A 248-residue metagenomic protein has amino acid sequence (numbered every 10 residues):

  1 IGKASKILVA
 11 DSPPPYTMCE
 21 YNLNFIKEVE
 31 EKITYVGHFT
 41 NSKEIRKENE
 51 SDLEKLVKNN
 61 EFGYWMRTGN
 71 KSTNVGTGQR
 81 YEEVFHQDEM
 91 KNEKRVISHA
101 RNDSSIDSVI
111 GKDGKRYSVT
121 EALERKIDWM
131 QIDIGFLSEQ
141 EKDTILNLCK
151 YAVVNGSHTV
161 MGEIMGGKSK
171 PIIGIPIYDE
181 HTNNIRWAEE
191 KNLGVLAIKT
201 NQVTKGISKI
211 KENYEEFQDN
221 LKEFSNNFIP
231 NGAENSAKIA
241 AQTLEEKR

Functional and structural regions predicted by a protein language model:
I1-Y35: Active-site-proximal region of nucleotide-activated glycan assembly enzymes, centered on histidine/acidic-rich loops
A4-S5, E30-E31, K91-E93, K168-K170: A short helix->loop->beta-strand "cap" motif at the edges of active sites that frequently abuts
I7-L8, A152, I172, G194: Short, well-ordered beta-strand core segments
T34-V36, I132-F136, G194-Q202: Short acidic-hydrophobic, aromatic-tinged amphipathic segments that line or gate anion-handling sites
G37-Y151, T182: Donor-nucleotide binding loops and adjacent catalytic segments primarily of GT-B fold Leloir glycosyltransferases
E139-N184: A donor-sugar binding/catalytic signature common to diverse glycosyltransferases and related nucleotide-sugar
D179-K209: Change "using UDP/GDP/dTDP sugars" to "using nucleotide sugars
K209-R248: C-terminal amphipathic helix plus adjacent low-complexity, charged tail appended to glycosyltransferase catalytic
